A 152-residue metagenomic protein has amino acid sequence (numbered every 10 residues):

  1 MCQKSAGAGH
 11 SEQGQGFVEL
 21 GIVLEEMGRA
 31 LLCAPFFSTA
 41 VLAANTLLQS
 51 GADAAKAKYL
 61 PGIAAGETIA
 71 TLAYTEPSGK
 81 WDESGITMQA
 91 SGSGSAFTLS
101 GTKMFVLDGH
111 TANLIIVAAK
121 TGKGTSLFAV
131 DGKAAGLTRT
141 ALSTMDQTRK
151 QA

Functional and structural regions predicted by a protein language model:
C2-A57, P61-G66, L107-A112: Internal helix-loop-helix
V23, A52, L72, L99-G101 (+1 more regions): Buried hydrophobic positions in well-ordered alpha/beta secondary-structure cores of metabolic enzymes
M27, S50-A52, S93-S95, K120-G124 (+1 more regions): Short loop segments at secondary-structure junctions
G66-T75: A short, Trp-centered hydrophobic/proline-enriched beta-strand micro-motif
T75-G79, M104-F105, L142-M145: Short, solvent-exposed loop/turn elements at beta->coil junctions and helix N-caps that rim active or binding pockets
M88-A90: A structural signal for short hydrophobic beta-strand segments in well-ordered beta-sheet cores
S100-T140: A short core secondary-structure module
G132-K133, T144-A152: Internal glycine-rich alpha/beta core junctions
